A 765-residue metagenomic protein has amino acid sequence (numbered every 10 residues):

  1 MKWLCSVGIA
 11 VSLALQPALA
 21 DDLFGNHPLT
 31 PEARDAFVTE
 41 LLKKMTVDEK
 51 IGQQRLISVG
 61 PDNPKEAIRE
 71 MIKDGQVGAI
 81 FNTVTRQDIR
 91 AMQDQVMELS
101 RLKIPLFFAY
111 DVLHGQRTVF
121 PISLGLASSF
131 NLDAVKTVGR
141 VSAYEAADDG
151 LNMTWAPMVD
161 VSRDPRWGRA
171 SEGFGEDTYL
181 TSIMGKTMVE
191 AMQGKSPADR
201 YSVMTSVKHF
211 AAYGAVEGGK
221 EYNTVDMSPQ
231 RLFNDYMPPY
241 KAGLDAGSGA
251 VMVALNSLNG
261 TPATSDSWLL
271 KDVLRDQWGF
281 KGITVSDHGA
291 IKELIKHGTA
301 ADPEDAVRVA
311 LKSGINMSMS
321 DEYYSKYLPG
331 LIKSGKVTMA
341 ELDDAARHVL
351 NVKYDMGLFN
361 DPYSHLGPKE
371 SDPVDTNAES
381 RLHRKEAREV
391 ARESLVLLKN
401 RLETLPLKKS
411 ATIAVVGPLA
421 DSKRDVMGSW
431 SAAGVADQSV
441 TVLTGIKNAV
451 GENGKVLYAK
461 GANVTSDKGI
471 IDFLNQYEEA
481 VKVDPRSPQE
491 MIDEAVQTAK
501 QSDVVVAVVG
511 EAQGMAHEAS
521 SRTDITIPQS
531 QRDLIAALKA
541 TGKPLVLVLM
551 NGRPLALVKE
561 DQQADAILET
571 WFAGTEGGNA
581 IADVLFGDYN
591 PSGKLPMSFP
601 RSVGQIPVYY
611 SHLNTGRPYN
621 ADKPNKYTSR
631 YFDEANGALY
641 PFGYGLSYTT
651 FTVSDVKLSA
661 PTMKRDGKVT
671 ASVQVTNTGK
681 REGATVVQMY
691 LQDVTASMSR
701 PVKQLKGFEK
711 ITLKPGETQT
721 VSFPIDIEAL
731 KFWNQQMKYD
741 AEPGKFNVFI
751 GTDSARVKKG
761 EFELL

Functional and structural regions predicted by a protein language model:
M1-L19: Gram-negative bacterial Sec-dependent N-terminal signal peptides
W3, A755-K758: Short glycine/proline-enriched turn or capping motifs at secondary-structure junctions
A20-N734, D740-S754, E761-L765: Glycoside hydrolase catalytic-domain context in secreted enzymes
